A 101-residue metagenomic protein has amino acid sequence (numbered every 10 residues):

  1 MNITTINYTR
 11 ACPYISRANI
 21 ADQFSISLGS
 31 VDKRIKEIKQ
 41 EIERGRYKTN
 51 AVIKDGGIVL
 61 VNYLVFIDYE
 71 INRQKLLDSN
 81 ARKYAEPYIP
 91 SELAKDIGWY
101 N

Functional and structural regions predicted by a protein language model:
M1-N2, W99: Intrinsically disordered, low-complexity and often Lys/Arg-enriched segments
N2-E37: Polyanion-binding surface elements
A11, A18-A21, A51, A81 (+2 more regions): A sequence-composition feature that detects small, non-aromatic residues
N19, V65-F66: Short, well-ordered alpha-helical scaffold segment located in the soluble/lumenal catalytic or ligand-binding core
Q23-L60, I67, K83-Y88: Major-groove DNA-recognition helix of helix-turn-helix-type DNA-binding domains
D68-N101: Helix-turn-helix/homeodomain-like alpha-helical modules used for DNA recognition and transcription-factor dimerization
